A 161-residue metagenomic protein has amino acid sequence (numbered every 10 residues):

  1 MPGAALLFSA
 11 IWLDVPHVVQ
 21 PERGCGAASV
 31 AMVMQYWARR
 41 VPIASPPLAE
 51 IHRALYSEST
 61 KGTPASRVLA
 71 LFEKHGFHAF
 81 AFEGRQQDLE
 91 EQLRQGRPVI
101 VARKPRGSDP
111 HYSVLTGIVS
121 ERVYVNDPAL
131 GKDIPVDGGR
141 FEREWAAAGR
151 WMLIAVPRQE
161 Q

Functional and structural regions predicted by a protein language model:
M1-P2, Q161: Short intrinsically disordered terminal tails
P2-I11: Hydrophobic alpha-helical targeting segments used for export or membrane insertion
A10-P16, M34-Y36, P46-E160: Conserved active-site-adjacent core of cysteine acyl-enzyme catalytic domains
P21: Beta-rich catalytic cores
C25: Active-site-proximal loop/helix segment associated with metal-binding centers of metalloenzymes
S29-V33: Short, aromatic-enriched amphipathic alpha-helices that serve as compact interaction elements
R40-A44: Structural helix-adjacent loops and short alpha-helical linkers that scaffold large soluble proteins
